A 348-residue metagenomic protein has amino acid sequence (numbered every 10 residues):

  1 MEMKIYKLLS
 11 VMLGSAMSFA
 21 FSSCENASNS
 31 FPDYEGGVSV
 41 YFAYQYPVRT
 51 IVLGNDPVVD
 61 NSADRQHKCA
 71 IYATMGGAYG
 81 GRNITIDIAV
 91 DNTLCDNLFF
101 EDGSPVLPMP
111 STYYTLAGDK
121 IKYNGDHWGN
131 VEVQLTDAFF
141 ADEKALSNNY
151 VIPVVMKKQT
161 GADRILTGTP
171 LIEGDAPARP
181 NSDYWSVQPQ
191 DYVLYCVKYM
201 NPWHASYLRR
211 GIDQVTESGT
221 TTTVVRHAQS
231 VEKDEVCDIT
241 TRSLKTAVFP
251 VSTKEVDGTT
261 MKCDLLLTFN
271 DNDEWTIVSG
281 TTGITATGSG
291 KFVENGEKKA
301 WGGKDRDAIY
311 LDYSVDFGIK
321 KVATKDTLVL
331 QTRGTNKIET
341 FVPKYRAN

Functional and structural regions predicted by a protein language model:
M1-V11: Bacterial N-terminal signal peptides that target proteins for export
A20-S23: C-terminal motif of bacterial Sec signal peptides marking the signal peptidase cleavage site
E25-A117, N130, D137-P153, K157-N348: Intrinsically disordered, low-complexity regulatory regions in eukaryotic proteins
I121-Q134: Short Pro-Gly-centered flexible turn/kink motifs
